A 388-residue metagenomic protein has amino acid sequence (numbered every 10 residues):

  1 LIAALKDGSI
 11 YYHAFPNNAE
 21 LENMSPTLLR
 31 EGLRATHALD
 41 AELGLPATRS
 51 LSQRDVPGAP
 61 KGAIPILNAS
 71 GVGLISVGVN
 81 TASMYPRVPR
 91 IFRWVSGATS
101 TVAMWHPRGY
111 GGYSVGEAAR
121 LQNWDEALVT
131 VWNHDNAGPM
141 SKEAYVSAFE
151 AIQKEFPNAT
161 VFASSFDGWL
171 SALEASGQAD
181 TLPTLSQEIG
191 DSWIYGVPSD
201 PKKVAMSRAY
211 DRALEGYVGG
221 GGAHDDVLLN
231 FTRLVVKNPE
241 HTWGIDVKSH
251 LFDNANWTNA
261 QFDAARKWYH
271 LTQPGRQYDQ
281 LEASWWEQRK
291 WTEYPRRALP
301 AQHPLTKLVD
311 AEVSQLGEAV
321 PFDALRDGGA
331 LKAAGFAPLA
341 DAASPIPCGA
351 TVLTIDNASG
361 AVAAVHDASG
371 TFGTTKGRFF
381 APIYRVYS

Functional and structural regions predicted by a protein language model:
L1-Q288: Catalytic-domain carbohydrate-binding cleft regions of carbohydrate-active enzymes
L229, K237-E240, V247-S388: Catalytic and substrate-binding regions of extracellular carbohydrate-active enzymes, especially polysaccharide lyases
